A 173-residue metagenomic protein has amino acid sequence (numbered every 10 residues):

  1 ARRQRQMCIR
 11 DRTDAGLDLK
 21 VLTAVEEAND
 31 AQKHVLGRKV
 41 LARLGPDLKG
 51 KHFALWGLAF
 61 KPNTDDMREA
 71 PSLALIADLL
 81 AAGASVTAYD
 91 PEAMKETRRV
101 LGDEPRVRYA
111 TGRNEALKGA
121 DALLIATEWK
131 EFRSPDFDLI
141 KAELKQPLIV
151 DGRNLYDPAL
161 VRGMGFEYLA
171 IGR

Functional and structural regions predicted by a protein language model:
A1-I9, D151: Single conserved hydrophobic/aromatic residue that forms the stacking wall/gate of nucleotide- or nucleobase-binding
R2, L48, A116-K118: A short, aliphatic-rich alpha-helical micro-motif
N29, K33-V40, G50-S72: Glycine-rich adenosine-cofactor-binding loop
A54, K61-L101: NAD(P)-binding Rossmann-fold cofactor-contacting core
P105-A120: Short acidic low-complexity segments
L123-L124: N-terminal Rossmann-like NAD(P) cofactor-binding module of classical short-chain dehydrogenase/reductase
K130-V150, N154: Rossmann-fold NAD(P) dinucleotide-binding segment
G152-R173: Rossmann-fold NAD(P)-binding glycine/threonine-rich loop
